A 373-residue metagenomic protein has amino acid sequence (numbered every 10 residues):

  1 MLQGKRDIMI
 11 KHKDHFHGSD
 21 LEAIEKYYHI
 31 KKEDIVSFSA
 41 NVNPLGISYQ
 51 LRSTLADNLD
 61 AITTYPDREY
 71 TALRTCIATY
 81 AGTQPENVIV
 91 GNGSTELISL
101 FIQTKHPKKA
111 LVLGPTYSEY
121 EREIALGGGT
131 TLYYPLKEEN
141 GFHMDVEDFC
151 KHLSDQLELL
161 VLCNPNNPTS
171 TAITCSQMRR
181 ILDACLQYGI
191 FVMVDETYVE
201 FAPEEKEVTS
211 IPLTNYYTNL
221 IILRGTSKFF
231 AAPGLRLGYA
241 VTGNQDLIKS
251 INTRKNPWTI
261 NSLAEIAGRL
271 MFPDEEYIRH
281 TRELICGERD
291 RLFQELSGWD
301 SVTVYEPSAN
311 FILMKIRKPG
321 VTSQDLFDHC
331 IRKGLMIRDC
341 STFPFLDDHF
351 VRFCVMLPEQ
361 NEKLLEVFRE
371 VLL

Functional and structural regions predicted by a protein language model:
L2-T64: N-terminal "arm"/small-domain region of PLP-dependent enzymes with the aminotransferase-like
I47-S48, E69, N219-G298, V302-Y305: PLP-dependent aminotransferase class I/II
P66, A78-L100: Short loop-beta-helix segment that forms the pyridoxal 5′-phosphate
T104-L162: PLP-dependent aminotransferase-like
G127, Q187-Y188, Y217, K333: Helix C-cap/helix->beta junction micro-motif
E139-A202: Active-site phosphate-binding strand-loop segment of PLP-dependent enzymes
C286, W299-K333: Conserved PLP-binding catalytic core of the aspartate aminotransferase-like
R332-L335, T342-L373: PLP-dependent enzyme catalytic core of the Aspartate aminotransferase-like
